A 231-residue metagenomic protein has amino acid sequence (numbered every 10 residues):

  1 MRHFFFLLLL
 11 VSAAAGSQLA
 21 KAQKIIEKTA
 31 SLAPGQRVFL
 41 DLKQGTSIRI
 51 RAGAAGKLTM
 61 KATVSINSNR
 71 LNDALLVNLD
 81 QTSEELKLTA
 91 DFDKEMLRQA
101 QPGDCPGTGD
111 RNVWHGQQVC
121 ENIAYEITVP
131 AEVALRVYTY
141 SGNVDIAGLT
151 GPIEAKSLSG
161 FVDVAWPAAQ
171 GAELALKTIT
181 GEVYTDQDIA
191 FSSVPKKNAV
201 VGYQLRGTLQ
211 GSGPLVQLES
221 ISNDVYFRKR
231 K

Functional and structural regions predicted by a protein language model:
M1-I25: Bacterial Sec-dependent N-terminal signal peptides
Q23-T82, A165-W166, Q217, S222-K231: Short linear S-[DN]-x-LW-Φ motif typified by the pepsin-like aspartic protease active-site region
I25-E27, S31, K61, G148 (+2 more regions): Short, surface-exposed interaction patches in beta-rich subdomains that mediate adhesion/assembly near membranes
E27-A33, L76-P152, G202-S220, D224-K231: Right-handed parallel beta-helix
L42-Q44, A52-G56, A62-I66, A90-K94 (+9 more regions): A mature extracytoplasmic/lumenal domain signature
R51, K61, L71-N72, L97-P106 (+3 more regions): A short, polar/proline- and glycine-enriched secondary-structure boundary/capping micro-motif
